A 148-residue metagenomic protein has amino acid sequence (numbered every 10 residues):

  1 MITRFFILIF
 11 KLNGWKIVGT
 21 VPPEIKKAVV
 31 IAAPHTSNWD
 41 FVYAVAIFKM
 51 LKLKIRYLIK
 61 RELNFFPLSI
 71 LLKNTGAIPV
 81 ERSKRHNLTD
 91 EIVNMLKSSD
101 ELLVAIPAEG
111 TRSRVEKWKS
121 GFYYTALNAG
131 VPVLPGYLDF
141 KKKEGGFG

Functional and structural regions predicted by a protein language model:
M1-F6: Helix-enriched interaction subdomains in cytosolic or periplasmic regions, typified by TIR/SEFIR signaling/NADase cores
K11-L12, K16-G148: Soluble catalytic domains of membrane acyltransferases
